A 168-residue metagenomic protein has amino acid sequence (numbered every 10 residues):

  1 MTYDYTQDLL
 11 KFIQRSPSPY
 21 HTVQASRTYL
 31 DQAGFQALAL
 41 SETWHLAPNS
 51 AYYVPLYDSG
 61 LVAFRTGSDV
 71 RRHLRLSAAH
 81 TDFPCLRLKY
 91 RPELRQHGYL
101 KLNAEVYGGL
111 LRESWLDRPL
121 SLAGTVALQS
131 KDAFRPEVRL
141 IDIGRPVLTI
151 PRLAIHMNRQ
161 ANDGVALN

Functional and structural regions predicted by a protein language model:
M1-N168: N-terminal hydrophobic/helix-forming segments and targeting peptides
